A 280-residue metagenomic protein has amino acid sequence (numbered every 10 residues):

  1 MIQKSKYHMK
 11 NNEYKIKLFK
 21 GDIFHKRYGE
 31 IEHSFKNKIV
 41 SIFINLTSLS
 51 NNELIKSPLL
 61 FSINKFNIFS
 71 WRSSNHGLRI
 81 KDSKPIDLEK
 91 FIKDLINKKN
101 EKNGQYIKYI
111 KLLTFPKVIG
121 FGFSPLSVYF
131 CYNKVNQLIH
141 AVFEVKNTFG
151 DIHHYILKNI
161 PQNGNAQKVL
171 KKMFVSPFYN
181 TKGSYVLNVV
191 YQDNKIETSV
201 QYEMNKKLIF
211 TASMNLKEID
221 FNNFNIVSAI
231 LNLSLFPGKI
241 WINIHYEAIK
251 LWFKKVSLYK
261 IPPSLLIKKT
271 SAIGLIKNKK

Functional and structural regions predicted by a protein language model:
I2-K280: Mature, function-bearing regions of proteins
